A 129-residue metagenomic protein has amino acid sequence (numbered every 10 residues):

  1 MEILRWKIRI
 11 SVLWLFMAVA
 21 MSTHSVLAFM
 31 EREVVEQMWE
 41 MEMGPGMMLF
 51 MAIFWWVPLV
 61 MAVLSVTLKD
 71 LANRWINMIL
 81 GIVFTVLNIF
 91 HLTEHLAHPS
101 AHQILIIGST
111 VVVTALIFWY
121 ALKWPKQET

Functional and structural regions predicted by a protein language model:
M1-V19: Cytosolic juxtamembrane helix and N-cap/initiation of the first transmembrane helix
I3-W6, L64, L105-V112: Low-complexity, Ser/Thr/Pro-rich intrinsically disordered linker/stalk segments at domain junctions
W14, R74-N77, I107: Hydrophobic/aromatic positions within or immediately flanking transmembrane alpha-helices of multi-pass small-molecule
L15-E31, W39-L68, M78-V86, A115: Core segments of alpha-helical transmembrane spans in multipass integral membrane proteins
M47-W55, H91, I104-V111: Alpha-helical transmembrane segments of polytopic membrane proteins
N73, V86-I106, P125: Membrane-helix boundary connector in multi-pass membrane proteins
N73-L80, T129: Membrane-interfacial loop-to-transmembrane alpha-helix junctions, especially the N-terminal start
V112-T129: Membrane-water interface at the C-terminal end of transmembrane alpha helices
